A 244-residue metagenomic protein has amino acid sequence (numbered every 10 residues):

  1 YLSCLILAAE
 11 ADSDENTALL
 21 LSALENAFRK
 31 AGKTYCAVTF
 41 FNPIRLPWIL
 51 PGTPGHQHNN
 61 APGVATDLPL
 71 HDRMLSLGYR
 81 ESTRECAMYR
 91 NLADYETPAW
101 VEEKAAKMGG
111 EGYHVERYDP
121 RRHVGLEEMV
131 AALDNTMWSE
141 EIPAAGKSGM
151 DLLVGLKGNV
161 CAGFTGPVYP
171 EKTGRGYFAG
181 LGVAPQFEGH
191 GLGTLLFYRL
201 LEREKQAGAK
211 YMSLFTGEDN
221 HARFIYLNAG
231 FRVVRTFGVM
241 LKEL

Functional and structural regions predicted by a protein language model:
D12-R29, V183, G189-E202, Q206 (+1 more regions): Conserved acetyl-CoA-binding loop-helix of GNAT-fold acetyltransferases
S13-G109, G238-K242: Acyl-donor-binding surface of acyltransferase catalytic domains
C36-T39, F178, M212-T216: Conserved hydrophobic beta-strand within the GNAT/NAT acetyltransferase core sheet that lines the active-site cleft
M74, Y226-L227, F231: Conserved active-site tyrosine of GNAT-family acetyltransferases
E85, W100-M137: Short amphipathic alpha-helix that is part of the acyltransferase structural core
L133-P185: A conserved beta-strand-loop-helix scaffold within acyl/acetyltransferase catalytic domains
F197, D219-A222, E243-L244: Short glycine/proline-centered loop/turn elements that form peptide/ligand docking sites
